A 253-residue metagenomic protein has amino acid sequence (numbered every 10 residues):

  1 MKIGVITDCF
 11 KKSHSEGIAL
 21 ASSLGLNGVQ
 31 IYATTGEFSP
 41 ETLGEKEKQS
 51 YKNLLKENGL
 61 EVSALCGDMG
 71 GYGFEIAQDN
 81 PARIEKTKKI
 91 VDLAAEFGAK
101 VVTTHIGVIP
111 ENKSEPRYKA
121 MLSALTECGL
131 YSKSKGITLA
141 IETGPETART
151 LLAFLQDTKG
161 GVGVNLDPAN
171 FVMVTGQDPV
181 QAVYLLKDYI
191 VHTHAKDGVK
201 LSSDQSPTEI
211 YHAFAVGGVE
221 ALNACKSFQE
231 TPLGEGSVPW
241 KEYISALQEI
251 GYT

Functional and structural regions predicted by a protein language model:
M1-A99, K133, D188, S237 (+2 more regions): N-terminal pre-domain/capping segments
G4, T103, D167: Conserved beta-strand segments that form the floor/walls of ligand-binding pockets within enzyme and binding domains
C9-K11, A33-T35, D68-G71, I106-P110 (+3 more regions): Active-site-proximal loop/turn and secondary-structure-junction residues that shape catalytic pockets, frequently
S13-E16, L54-E61, G73-G163, M173: Active-site acidic/histidine proton-transfer and metal-coordination neighborhood in alpha/beta enzyme cores
I18-A21, L43-K46, Q78-P81, P116-K119 (+3 more regions): Short, glycine/charged-enriched secondary-structure capping and boundary segments
G28, L65, S123-S237: Acidic/histidine-rich catalytic cores of soluble enzymes
S39, N112, S203: Glycine/Thr-rich phosphate-binding loops of Rossmann-like dinucleotide-binding domains
V216-G218, G234-T253: Short, intrinsically disordered, charge-balanced linker/junction segments flanking boundaries in proteins
